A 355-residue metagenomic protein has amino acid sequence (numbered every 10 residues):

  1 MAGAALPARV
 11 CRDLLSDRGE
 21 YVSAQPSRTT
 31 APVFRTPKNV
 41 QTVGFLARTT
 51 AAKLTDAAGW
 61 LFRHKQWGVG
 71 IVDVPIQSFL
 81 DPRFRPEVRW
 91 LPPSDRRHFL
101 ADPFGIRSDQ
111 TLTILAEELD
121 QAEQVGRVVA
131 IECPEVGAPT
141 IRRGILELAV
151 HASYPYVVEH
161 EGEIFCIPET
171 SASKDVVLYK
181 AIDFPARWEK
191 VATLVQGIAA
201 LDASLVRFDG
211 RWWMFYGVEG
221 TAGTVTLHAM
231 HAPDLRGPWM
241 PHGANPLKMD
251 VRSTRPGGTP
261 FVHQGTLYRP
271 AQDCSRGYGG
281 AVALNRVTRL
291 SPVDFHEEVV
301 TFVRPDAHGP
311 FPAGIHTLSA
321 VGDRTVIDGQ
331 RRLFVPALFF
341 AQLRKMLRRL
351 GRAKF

Functional and structural regions predicted by a protein language model:
M1-V40: Conserved anion/nucleotide-ligand pocket segment
P7, N39-F355: Carbohydrate-active catalytic/glycan-binding domains of CAZyme proteins, especially the secreted or lumenal ectodomains
